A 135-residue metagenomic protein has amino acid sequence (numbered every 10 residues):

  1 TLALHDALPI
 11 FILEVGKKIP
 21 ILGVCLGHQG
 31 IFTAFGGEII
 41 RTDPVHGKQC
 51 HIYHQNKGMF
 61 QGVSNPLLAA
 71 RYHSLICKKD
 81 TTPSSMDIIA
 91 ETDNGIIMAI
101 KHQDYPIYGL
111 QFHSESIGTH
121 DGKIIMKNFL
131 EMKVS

Functional and structural regions predicted by a protein language model:
T1-D6: Positively charged, low-complexity/disordered segments
A7-G62, L68, M126: Cysteine-nucleophile active-site neighborhood
Q49-H51, I97-A99, G109: Conserved hydrophobic/aromatic beta-strand scaffold that supports enzyme active sites
N56-D104: Catalytic beta-strand/loop cores that center a nucleophilic Ser/Cys/Thr and support acyl-enzyme chemistry
A69, Y108-F112: Active-site-proximal beta-strand elements of phosphoester/diester hydrolases
L75-I76, E115-I117: Short histidine/acidic/glycine/proline-rich micro-motifs that form metal- and phosphate-coordinating active-site loops
S116-S135: Acyltransferase
